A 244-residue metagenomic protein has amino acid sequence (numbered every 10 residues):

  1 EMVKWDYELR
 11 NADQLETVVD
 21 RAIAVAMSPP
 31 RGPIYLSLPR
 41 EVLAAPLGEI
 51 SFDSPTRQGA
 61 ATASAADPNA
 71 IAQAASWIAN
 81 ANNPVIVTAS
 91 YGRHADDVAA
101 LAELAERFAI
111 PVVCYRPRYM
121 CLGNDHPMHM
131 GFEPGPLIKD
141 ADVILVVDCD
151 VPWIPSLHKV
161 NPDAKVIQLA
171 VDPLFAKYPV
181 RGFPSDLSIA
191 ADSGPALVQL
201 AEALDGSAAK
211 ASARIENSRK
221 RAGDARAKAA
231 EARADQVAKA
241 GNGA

Functional and structural regions predicted by a protein language model:
M2-D53, A74-W77, P136-K165, A203-G206 (+2 more regions): Structural signature of the thiamine diphosphate
E8-R10, L36-L38, V87-T88, V112-Y115 (+2 more regions): General beta-strand structural signal in soluble alpha/beta enzymes
D13, D163-A244: Phosphate/pyrophosphate-binding active-site segments
L15-T17, M27, S90-D96, A244: Active-site glycine- and acidic-residue-rich loops that bind and position anionic ligands or nucleotide-like cofactors
V25-P30, A70-V85, L104-R107: Glycine-rich phosphate/diphosphate-binding loops that line cofactor/substrate pockets in enzymes
G59-A65, N124-P134, V180-G194: Short beta-strand elements at the ligand-binding edges of bilobed clamshell
A61-Q73, R93, H126, A244: A general structural motif
S90-L174: Glycine-rich, anion-gripping cofactor-binding loops and their flanking helix/strand elements in enzyme active sites
